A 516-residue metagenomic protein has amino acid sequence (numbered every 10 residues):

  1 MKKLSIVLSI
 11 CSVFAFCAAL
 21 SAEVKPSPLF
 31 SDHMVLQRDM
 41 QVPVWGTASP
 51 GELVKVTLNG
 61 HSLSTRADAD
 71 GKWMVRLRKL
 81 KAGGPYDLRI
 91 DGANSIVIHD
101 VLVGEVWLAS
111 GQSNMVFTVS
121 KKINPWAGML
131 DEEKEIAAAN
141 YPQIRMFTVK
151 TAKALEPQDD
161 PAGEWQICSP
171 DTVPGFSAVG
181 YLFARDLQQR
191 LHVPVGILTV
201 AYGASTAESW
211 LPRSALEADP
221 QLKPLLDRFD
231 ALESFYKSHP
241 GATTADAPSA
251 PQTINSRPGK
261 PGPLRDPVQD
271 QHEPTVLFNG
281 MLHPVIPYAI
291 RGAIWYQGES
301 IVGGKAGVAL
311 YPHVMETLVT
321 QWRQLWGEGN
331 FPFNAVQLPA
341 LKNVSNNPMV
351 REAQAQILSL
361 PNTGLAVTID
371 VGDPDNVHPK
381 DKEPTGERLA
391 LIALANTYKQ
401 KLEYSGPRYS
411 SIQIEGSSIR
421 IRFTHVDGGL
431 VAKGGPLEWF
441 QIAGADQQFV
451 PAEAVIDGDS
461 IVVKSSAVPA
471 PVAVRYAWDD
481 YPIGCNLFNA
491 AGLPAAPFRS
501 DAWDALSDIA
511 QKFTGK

Functional and structural regions predicted by a protein language model:
M1-S5: Positively charged n-region of N-terminal signal peptides that target proteins for export
V7-A18: Bacterial N-terminal signal peptides
A22-K516: Cell-envelope and extracellular/periplasmic
